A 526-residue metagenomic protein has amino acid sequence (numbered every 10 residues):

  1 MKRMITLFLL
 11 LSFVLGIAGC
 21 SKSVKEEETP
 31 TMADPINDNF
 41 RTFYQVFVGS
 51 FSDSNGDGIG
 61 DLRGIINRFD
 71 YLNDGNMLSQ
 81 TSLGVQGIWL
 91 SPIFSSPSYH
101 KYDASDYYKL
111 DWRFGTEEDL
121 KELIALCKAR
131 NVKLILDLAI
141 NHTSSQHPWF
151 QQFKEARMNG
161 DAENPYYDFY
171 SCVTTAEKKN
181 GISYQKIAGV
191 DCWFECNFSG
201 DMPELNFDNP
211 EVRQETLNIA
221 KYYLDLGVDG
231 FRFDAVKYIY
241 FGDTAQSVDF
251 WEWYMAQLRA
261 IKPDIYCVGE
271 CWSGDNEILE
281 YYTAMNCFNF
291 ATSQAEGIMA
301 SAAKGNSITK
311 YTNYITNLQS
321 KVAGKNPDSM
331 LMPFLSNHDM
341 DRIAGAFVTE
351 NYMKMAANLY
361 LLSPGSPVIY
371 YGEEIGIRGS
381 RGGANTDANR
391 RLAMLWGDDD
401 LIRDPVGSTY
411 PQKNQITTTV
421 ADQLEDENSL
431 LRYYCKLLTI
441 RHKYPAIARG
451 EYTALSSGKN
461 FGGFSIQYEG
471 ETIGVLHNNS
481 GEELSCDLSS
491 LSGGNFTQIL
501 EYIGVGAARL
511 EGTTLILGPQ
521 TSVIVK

Functional and structural regions predicted by a protein language model:
M1-M4: Positively charged n-region of N-terminal signal peptides that target proteins for export
F8-G16: Bacterial N-terminal signal peptides
C20-V24, T29-Q214, D225, R232 (+2 more regions): Acidic/aromatic-lined carbohydrate-recognition and catalytic surfaces of CAZymes acting on diverse glycans
R68, L72, D119, L123 (+9 more regions): Alpha-helical packing segments of well-folded alpha/beta enzyme cores
I124-V132, N141-H142, H147-D161, A176 (+8 more regions): Active-site-proximal helices and loops of the catalytic beta/alpha 8
N337, A346-L484, G493: Loop/helix patches that line or flank the sugar-binding groove of alpha-linked glycan CAZymes
E483-G504: Beta-strand-rich binding/interaction modules
L510-K526: C-terminal beta-strand-rich structural cap/linker in extracellular carbohydrate-active enzymes
